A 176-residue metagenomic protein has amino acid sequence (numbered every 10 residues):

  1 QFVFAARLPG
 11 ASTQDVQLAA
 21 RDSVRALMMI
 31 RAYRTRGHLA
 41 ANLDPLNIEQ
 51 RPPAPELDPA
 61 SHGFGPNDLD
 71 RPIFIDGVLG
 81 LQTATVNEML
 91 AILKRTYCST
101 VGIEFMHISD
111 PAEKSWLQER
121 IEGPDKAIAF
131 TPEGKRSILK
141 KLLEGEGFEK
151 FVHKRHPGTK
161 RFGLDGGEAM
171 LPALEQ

Functional and structural regions predicted by a protein language model:
Q1-E175: Extended, charge-enriched "interface" segments that sit outside catalytic cores
